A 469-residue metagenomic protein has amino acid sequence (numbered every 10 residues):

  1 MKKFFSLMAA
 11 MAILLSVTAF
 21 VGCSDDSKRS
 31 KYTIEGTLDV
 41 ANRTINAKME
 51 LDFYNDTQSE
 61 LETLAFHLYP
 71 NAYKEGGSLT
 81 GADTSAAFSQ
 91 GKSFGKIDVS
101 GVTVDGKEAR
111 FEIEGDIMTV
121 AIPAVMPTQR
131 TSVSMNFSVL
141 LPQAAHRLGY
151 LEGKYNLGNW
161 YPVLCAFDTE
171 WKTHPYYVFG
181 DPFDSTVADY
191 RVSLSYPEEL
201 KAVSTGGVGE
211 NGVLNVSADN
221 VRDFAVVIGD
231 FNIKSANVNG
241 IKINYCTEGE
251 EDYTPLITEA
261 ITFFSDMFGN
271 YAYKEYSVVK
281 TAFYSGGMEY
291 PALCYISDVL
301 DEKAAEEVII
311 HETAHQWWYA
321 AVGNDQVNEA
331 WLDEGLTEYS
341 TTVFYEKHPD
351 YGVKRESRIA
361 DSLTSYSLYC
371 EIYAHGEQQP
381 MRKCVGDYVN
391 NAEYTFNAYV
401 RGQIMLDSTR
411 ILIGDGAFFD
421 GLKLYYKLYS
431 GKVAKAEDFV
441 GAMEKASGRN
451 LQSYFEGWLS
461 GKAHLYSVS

Functional and structural regions predicted by a protein language model:
L15, A19-N46: N-terminal, polar/Ser/Thr-rich
R43-D56, P70: Short beta-strand elements of extracellular/lumenal beta-sandwich folds
K74-A124, R147, V208-G209: Solvent-exposed beta-strand/loop surfaces of large extracellular or lumenal domains
F88-G101, N136-F224: Extended, low-hydrophobicity, Ser/Thr/Pro/Gly-biased non-transmembrane segments
D181-I310, Y339: Hydrophobic helix-coil surface modules that form long, contiguous segments used for peptide/substrate interaction
E251, I296-T364: Zinc-dependent metallopeptidase catalytic helix centered on the HExxH motif and its immediate flanking segment
E334, E338-I404, L412, Y429 (+2 more regions): Acidic/His/Gly-enriched intrinsically disordered linker/tail segments that often contain short helix/coil "MoRF-like"
G352, T395-S469: Amphipathic alpha-helical substructures
